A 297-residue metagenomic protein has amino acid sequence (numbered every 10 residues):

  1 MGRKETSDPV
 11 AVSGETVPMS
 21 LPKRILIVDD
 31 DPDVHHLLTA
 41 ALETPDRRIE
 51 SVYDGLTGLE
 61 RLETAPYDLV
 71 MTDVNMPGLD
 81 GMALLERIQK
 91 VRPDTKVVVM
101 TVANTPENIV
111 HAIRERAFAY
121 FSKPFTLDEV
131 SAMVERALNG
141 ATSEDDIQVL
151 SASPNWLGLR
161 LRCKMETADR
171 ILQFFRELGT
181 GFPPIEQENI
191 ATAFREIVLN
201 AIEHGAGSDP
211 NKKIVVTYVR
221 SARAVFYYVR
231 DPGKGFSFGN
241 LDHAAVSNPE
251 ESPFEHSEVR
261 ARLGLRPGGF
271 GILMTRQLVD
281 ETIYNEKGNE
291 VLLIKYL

Functional and structural regions predicted by a protein language model:
D29, D68, D73, T101: Active-site residues of response regulator receiver
P32-E50: Two-component/phosphorelay signaling modules centered on CheY-like receiver
D54-T57, D80-A83: Acidic catalytic/metal-coordinating carboxylates
M76: Receiver (REC) domain active-site loop signature in two-component systems and cognate sites in sensor histidine kinases
A83, N104-A119: Alpha4 helix (beta4-alpha4-beta5 surface) of REC/receiver domains from two-component response regulators
E107, F125-V134: C-terminal output helix
Q148-L157, I202-L297: Conserved beta-strand-loop-beta-strand hairpin that lines the nucleotide-binding pocket of ATP/GTP-utilizing enzymes
Q187-P210: Conserved ATP-binding N-box helix of the HATPase_c
